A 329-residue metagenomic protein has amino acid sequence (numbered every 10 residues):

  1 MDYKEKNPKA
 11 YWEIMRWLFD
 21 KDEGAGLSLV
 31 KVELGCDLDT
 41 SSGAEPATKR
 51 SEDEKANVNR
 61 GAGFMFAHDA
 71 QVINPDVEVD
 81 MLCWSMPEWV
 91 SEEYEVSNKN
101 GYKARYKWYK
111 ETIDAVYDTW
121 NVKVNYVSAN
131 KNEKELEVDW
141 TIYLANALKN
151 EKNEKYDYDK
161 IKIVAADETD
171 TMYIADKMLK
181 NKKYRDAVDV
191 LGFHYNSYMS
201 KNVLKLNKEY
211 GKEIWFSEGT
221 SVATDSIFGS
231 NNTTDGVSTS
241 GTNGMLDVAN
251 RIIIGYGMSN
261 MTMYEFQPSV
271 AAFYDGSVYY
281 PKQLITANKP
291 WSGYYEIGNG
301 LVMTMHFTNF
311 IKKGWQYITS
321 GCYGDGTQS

Functional and structural regions predicted by a protein language model:
M1-V124, V138, I142: N-terminal catalytic cores of secreted or lumenal carbohydrate-active enzymes
F19, M178-K182, K205-L206, I254-G255 (+1 more regions): Mature extracellular/periplasmic domains of secretome proteins
L27-L34, E78-C83, N125-A129, K162-A165 (+4 more regions): Structural recognition of the beta-strand scaffold that forms the well-ordered cores of secreted hydrolase catalytic
D39-G43, P87-E93, M172-I174, A223-I227 (+1 more regions): Short acidic/His/Gly/Ser-rich catalytic and metal-binding motifs that mark active-site loops of diverse hydrolases
A44-K49, Y94-N98, L144, M178-N181 (+2 more regions): Short secondary-structure boundary/capping segments
K103-Y126, N130-I227: Active-site neighborhood of glycoside hydrolase catalytic domains
F216-N309, Q316-D325: Aromatic/acidic polysaccharide-binding cleft in carbohydrate-active enzymes
